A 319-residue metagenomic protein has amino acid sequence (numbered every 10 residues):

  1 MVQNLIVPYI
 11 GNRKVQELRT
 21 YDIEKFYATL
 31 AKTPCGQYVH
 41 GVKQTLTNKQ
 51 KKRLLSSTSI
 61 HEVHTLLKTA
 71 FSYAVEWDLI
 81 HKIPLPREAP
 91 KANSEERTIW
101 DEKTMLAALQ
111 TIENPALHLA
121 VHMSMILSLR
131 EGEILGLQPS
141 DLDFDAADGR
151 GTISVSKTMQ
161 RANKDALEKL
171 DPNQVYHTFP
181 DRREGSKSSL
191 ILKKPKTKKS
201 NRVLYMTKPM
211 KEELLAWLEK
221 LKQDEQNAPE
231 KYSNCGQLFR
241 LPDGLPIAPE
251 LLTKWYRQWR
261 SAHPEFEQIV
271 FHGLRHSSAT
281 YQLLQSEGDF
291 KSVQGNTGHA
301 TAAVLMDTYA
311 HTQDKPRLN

Functional and structural regions predicted by a protein language model:
N4-L5, R13-Y21, K25, C35-R87 (+1 more regions): N-terminal DNA-binding recognition helix of tyrosine site-specific recombinases/integrases
Q16, Q44-N48, D181-L252: Major-groove DNA-contacting interfaces characterized by cationic-aromatic clusters
Y21, Y38-N48, K91-L117, I126-L129 (+3 more regions): Long, amphipathic, Lys/Arg-enriched alpha-helical "connector/arm" segment
K25-F26, E76-L109, P242-D243: Flexible interdomain linker/hinge and immediately adjacent N-terminus of the catalytic tyrosine-recombinase domain
C35-V39, Q110, N114-P115, L127 (+5 more regions): Short, basic (Lys/Arg/His-rich) helix/loop patches that form interaction surfaces in the mid-to-C-terminal regions
T65-S72, H118-L135, T152-I153, T280-Y281: Short pre-functional
K91-A92, I99, R150, M159 (+1 more regions): Catalytic-site neighborhood detector that most strongly recognizes the C-terminal catalytic loop/helix of tyrosine
T104, L137-E219: Conserved tyrosine-mediated DNA breakage-rejoining catalytic core shared by Y-recombinases
